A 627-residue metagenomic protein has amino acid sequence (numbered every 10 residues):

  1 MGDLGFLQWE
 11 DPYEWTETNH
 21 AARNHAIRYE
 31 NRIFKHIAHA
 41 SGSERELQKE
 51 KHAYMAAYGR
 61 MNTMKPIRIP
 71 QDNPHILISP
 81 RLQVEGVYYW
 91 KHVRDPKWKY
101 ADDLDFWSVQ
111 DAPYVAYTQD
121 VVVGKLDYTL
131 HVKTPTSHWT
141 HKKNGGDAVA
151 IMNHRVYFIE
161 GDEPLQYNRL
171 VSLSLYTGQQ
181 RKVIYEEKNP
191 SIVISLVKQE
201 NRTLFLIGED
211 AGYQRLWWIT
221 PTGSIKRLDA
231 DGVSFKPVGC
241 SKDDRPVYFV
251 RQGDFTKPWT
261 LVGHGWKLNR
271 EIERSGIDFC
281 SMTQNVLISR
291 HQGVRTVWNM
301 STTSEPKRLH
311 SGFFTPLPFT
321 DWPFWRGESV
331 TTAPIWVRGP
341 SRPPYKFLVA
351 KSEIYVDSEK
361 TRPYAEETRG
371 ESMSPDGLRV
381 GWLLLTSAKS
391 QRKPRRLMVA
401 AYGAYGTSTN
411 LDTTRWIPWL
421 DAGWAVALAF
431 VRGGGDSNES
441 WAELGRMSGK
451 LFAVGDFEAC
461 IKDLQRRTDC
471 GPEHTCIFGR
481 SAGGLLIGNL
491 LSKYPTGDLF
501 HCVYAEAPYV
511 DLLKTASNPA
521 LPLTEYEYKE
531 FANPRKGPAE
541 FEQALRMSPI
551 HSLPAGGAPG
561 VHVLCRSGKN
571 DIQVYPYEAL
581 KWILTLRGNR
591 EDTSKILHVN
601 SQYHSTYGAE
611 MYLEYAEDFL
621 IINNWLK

Functional and structural regions predicted by a protein language model:
A22-W107, V193-L196, R227-D244, Y248-L261 (+4 more regions): Non-catalytic accessory segments flanking enzyme active sites
P80-V87, Q119-T129, K143, I159-R169 (+7 more regions): A flexible loop/linker signature enriched in serine peptidases of the S9 family
Y89-W90, V132, S172, W218 (+5 more regions): Conserved blade-register residue in beta-propeller folds
V93-D95, K133-S137, S174-G178, T220-G223 (+2 more regions): Short loop/turn segments that connect beta-strands within beta-propeller blades
P96-N153: A conserved hydrophobic secondary-structure block that centers on an alpha-helix together with its immediately flanking
L104-W107, E359-E473, R480, T515: Cap/lid segment of the alpha/beta-hydrolase catalytic domain
L175, Q179-E187, I192-Q199, T203-L206: Polar, glycine-rich mid-to-C-terminal structural blocks that act as macromolecule-binding/assembly scaffolds
V431-K627: Active-site-proximal cap/loop segments of hydrolase catalytic domains
